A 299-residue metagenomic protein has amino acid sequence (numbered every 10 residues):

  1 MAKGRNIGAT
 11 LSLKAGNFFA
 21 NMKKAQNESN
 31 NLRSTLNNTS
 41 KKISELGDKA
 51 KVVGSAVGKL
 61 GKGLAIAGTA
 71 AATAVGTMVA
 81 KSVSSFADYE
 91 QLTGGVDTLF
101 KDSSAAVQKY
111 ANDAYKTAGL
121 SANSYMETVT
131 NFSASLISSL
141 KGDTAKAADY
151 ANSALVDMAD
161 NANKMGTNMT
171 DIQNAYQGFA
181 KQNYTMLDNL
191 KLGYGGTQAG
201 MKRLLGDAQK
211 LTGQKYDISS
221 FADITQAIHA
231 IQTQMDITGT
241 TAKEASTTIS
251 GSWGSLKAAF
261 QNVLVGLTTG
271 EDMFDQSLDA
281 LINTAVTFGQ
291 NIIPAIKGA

Functional and structural regions predicted by a protein language model:
M1-A2: C-terminal, disordered and strongly charge-biased linear tails with low hydrophobicity
N6-F19, K24-Q26, L64-A118, T130-S138 (+8 more regions): Small-residue helix-packing and pore-constriction motifs in hydrophobic alpha-helices
N37-T69: Membrane-penetrating hydrophobic segments
G47, G54, S246, S250-W253 (+5 more regions): Membrane-interacting alpha-helical segments
E127: Tryptophan-paired
M165, Q234-G239, F288, I292: Amphipathic alpha-helical coiled-coil segments
